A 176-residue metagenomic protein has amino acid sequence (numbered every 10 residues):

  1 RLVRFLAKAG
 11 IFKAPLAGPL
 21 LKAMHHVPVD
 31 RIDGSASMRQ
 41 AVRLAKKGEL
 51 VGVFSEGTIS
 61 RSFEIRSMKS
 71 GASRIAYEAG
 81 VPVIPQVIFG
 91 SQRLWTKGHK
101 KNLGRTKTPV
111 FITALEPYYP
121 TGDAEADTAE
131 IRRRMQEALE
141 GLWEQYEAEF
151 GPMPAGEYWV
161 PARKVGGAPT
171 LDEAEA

Functional and structural regions predicted by a protein language model:
R1-D33, R39-Q40: Catalytic core of membrane glycerolipid acyltransferases/transacylases, capturing the structured, soluble-facing
S35-A176: Non-catalytic C-terminal accessory region of glycerolipid acyltransferases and related lyso-lipid remodeling enzymes
